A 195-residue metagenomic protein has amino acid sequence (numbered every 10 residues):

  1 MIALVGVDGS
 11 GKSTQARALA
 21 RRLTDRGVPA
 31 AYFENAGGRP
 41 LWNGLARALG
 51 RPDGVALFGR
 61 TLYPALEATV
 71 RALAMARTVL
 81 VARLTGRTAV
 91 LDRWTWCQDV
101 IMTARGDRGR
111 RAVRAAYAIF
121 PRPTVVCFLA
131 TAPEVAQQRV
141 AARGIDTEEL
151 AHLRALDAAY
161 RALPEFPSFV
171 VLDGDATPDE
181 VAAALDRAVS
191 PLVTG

Functional and structural regions predicted by a protein language model:
L4: Hydrophobic anchor at the beta1->P-loop junction of P-loop NTPases
V7: P-loop (Walker A) phosphate-binding loop of NTP-binding proteins
K12: Conserved lysine of the Walker
Q15: Hydrophobic positions on the alpha1 helix immediately C-terminal to the Walker A/P-loop
R21-Y32: Post-Walker A helix-loop "phosphate-sensing" segment adjacent to the P-loop in P-loop NTPases
E34-D107, R111: ATP-dependent small-molecule kinase phosphotransfer cores that center on conserved nucleotide phosphate-binding segments
Q98-R161: A glycine- and Lys/Arg-enriched "phosphate-lid" helix/loop adjacent to the NTP-binding pocket of small-molecule kinases
E134-G195: NTP-dependent small-molecule kinase module
